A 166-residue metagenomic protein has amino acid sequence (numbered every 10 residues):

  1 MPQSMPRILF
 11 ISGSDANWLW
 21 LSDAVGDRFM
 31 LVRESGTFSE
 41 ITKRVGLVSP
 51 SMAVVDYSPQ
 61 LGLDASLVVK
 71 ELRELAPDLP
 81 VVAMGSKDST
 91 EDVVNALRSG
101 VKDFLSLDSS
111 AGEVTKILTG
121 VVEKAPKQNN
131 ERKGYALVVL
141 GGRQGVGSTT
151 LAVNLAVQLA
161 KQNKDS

Functional and structural regions predicted by a protein language model:
P2-S22, A53-V54: Conserved acidic segment of CheY-like receiver
F29-T37: Short hydrophobic/Thr-rich beta-strand motif most characteristic of the beta2 strand and flanking loop of CheY-like
I41, S51-L72: Conserved phosphotransfer microenvironments
D78-D88: A short, hydrophobic beta-strand element within the central beta-sheet of small alpha/beta folds
S109-I117: C-terminal output helix
T119-E131: The C-terminal output helix
K133-S166: Walker A/P-loop phosphate-binding motif and the immediately C-terminal alpha-helix
